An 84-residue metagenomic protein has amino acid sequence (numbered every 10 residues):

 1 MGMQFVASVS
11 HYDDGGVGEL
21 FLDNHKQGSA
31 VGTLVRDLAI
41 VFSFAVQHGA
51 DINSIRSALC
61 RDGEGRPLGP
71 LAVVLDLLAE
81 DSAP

Functional and structural regions predicted by a protein language model:
M1-P84: Long, C-terminal-biased catalytic regions of enzyme "large/alpha" subunits
